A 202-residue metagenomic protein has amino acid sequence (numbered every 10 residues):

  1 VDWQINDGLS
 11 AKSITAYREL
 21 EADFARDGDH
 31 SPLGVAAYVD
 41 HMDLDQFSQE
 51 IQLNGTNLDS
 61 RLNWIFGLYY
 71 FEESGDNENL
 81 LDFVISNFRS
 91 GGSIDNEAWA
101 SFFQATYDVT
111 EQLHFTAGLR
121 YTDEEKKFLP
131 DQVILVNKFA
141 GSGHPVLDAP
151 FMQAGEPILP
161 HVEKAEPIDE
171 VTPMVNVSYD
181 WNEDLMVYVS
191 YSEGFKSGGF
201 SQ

Functional and structural regions predicted by a protein language model:
V1-N6, S10, G91-S93, K196-Q202: Short intrinsically disordered, low-complexity coil segments enriched in acidic
V1-W64, F71-E73: Outer-membrane beta-barrel domain signature, strongest for Gram-negative TonB-dependent receptors and also present
F24-S31, D76-I85, K127-V136, G199-Q202: Outer-membrane beta-barrel translocator domains and adjoining extracellular loop/strand segments of Gram-negative
P32-L33, M42-S48, F83-I85, A98 (+2 more regions): Short C-terminal domain-edge/linker segments immediately following a structured domain
G34-D40, S48, V84-G92, E156-K164: Extracellular loop and loop/strand-boundary signature of outer-membrane beta-barrel proteins
L53, Y69-F71, N96-Q202: Structural signature of Gram-negative outer-membrane beta-barrels, strongest in the C-terminal barrel of TonB-dependent
N57, N77, R89-S93, S101: Membrane-integral, polyisoprenol-dependent glycosyltransferases of the GT-C/oligosaccharyltransferase superfamily
F66-Y69, D82: A broadly structural signal marking compact, well-ordered functional cores that mediate small-ligand/cofactor/substrate
